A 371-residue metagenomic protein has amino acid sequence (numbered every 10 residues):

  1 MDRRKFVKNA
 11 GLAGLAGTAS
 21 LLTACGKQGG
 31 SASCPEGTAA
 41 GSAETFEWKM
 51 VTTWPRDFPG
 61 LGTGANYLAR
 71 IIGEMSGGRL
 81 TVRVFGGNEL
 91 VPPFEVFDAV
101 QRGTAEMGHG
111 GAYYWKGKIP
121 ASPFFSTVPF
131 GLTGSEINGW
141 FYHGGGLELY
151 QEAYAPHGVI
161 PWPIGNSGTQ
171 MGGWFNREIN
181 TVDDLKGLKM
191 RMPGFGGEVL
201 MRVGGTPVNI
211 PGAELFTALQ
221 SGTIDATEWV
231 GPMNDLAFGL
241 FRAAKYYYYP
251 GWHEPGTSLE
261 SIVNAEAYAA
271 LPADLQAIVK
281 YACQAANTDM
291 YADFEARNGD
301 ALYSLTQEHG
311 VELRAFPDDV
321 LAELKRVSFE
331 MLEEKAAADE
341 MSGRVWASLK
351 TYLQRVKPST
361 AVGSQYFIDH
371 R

Functional and structural regions predicted by a protein language model:
D2-I137, E152-R371: N-terminal secretory/targeting leader peptides
E136-L149: A gly/proline- and charged-residue-enriched helix-loop-helix capping module
